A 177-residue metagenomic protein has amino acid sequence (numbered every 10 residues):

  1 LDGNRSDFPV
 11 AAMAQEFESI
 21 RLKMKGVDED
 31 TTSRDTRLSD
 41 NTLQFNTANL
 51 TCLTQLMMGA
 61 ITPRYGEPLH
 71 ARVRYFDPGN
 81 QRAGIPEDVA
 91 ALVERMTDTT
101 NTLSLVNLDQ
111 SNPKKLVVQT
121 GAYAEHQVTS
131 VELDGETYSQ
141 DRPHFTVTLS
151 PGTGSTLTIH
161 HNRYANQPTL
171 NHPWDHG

Functional and structural regions predicted by a protein language model:
L1-T102, L108-Q110, L157: Catalytic domains of carbohydrate-active enzymes that cleave complex glycans
T62-G177: C-terminal beta-sandwich/jelly-roll accessory domains of carbohydrate-active enzymes
